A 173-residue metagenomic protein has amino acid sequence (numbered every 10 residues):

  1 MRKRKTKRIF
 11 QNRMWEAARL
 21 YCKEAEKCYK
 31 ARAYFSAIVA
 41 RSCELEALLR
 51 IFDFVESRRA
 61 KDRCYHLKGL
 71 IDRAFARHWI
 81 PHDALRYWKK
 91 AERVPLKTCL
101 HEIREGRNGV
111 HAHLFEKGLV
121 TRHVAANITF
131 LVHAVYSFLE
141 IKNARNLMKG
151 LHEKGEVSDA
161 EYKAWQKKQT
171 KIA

Functional and structural regions predicted by a protein language model:
M1-F35, K149-Q166: Charged alpha-helical initiation segments
R8-W15, A31-I38, C64, R93-L100 (+1 more regions): Amphipathic, non-membrane alpha-helical segments in soluble helical-bundle scaffolds
A17-Y21, A47, G106: Amphipathic, well-ordered alpha-helical segments in soluble domains
A25-E26, A31-D53: Short, hydrophobic, well-ordered secondary-structure elements
K30, D53, S57, F115-L119: Short, flexible helix-adjacent loops and helix caps
R50-K97, N143-M148: Flexible secondary-structure boundary motifs
K90-K163, K167-A173: Charge-enriched, short contiguous segments at helix-coil
